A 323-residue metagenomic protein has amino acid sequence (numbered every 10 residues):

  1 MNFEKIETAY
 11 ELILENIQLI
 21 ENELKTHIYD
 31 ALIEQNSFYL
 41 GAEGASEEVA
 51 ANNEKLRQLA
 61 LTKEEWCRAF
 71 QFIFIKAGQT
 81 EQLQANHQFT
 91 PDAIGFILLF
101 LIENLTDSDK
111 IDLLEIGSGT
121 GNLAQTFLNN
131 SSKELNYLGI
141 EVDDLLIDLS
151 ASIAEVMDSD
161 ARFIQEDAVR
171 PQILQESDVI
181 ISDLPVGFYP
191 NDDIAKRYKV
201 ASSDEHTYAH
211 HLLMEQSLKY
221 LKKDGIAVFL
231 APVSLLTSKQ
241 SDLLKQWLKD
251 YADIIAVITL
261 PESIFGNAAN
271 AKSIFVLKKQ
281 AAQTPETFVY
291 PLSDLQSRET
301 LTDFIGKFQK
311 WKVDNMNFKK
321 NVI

Functional and structural regions predicted by a protein language model:
M1-G78: A short N-terminal interaction module
S108-G119: Conserved class I S-adenosyl-L-methionine
T120-K133: Conserved SAM-binding loop of SAM-dependent methyltransferases across substrates and taxa, primarily the Class I
S150-A151: Conserved SAM-binding loop
R170-I181: A short acidic, Gly/Pro-enriched loop at the edge of an enzyme's catalytic core that lines a small-molecule cofactor
D183-L213: Mobile active-site "lid"/loop adjacent to the S-adenosyl-L-methionine
H206-S263: Conserved Class I SAM-dependent methyltransferase catalytic core
A269-I323: Flexible, glycine-/basic-rich loop-and-beta segments that form/coincide with the SAM-dependent methyltransferase
